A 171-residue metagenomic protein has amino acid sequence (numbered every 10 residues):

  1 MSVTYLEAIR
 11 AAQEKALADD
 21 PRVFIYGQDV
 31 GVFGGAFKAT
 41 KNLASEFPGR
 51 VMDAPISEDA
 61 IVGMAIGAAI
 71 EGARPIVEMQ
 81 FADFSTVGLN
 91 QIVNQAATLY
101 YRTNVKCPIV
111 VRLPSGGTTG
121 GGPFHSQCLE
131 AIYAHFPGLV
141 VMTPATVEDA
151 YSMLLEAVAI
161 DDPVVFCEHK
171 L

Functional and structural regions predicted by a protein language model:
M1-K170: Thiamine diphosphate
